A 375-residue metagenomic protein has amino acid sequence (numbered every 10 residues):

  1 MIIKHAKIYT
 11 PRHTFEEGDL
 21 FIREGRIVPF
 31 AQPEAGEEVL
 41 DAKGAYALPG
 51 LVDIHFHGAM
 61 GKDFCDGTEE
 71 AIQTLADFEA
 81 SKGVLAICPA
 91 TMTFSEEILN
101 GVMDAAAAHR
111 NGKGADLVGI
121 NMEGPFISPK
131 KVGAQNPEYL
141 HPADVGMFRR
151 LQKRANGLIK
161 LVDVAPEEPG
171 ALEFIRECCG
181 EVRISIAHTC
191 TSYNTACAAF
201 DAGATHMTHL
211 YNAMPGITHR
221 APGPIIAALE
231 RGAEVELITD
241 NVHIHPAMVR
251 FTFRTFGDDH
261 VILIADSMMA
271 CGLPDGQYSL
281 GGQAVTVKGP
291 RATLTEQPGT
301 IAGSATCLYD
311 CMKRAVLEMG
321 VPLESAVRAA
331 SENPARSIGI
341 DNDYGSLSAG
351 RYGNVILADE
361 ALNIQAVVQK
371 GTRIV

Functional and structural regions predicted by a protein language model:
M1-L48: Histidine-rich, glycine-flanked metal-binding segment
A6, R336, S346-V375: C-terminal cap of metal-dependent C-N hydrolases
G44, H55, M122, C178 (+3 more regions): Conserved, mostly hydrophobic/aromatic
A45-G67, V355: Di-metal (Zn2+ and/or Mg2+/Mn2+) metal-binding site signature of metallo-dependent hydrolases with the MBL/beta-CASP
H57, Q73-V102, A115-S128, A155-E167 (+4 more regions): Divalent metal-dependent hydrolysis catalytic cores, especially in the metallo-beta-lactamase
D77-C88, S128-N156, A198-L210, A221-E234 (+1 more regions): Active-site gating loops and adjacent loop-to-helix segments of metal-dependent hydrolytic enzymes
K153-P274: Active-site core of metal-dependent hydrolases
P224-V235, F253-A265, C271-R351, V355-L357: His/Asp/Glu-enriched, well-ordered alpha-helical/loop segment that forms or immediately abuts the divalent-metal
